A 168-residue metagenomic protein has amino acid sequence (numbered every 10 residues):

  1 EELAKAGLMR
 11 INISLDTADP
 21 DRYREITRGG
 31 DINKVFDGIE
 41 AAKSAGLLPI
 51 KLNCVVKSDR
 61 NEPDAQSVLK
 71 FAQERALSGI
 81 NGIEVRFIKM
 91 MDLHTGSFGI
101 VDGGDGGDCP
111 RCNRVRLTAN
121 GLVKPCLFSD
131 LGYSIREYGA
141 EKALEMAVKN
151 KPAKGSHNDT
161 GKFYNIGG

Functional and structural regions predicted by a protein language model:
E1-P63, K70: Radical SAM/AdoMet-radical enzyme domain recognition
E25-I26, N33, D64-A65, I100 (+1 more regions): Charge-rich, low-complexity amphipathic helices in intrinsically disordered tails/linkers adjacent to domains
L69-G168: Auxiliary Fe-S-binding modules of radical SAM enzymes
